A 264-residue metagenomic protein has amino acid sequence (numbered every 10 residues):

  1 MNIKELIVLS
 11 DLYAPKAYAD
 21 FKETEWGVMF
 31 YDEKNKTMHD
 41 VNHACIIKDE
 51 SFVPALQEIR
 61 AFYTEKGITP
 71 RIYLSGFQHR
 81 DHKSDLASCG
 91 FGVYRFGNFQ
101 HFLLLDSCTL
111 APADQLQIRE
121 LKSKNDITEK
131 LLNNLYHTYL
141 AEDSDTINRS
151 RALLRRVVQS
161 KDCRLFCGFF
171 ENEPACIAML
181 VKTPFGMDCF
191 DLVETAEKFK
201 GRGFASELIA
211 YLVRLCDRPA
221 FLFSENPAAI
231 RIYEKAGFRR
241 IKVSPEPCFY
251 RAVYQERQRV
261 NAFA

Functional and structural regions predicted by a protein language model:
M1-E65, Q78-H79, K83, D145-N148 (+2 more regions): N-terminal charged segments
N2-S10, H43-D49, G97-Q100, S107-A152 (+2 more regions): Short amphipathic alpha-helix that is part of the acyltransferase structural core
N35-V41, K182-F190, K200: A conserved beta-turn-beta hairpin within the catalytic core of GNAT-like acetyltransferases that forms part
S51-S123, P247-F249: Acyl-donor-binding surface of acyltransferase catalytic domains
F52-R60, T195-E197, G201-R214, K235: Conserved acetyl-CoA-binding loop-helix of GNAT-fold acetyltransferases
I72, F190, A220-E225: Conserved hydrophobic beta-strand within the GNAT/NAT acetyltransferase core sheet that lines the active-site cleft
H79-V93, S206, N226-V243, C248-Y250: Conserved active-site alpha-helix within GNAT-family acetyltransferase domains
D143-E194: A conserved beta-strand-loop-helix scaffold within acyl/acetyltransferase catalytic domains
